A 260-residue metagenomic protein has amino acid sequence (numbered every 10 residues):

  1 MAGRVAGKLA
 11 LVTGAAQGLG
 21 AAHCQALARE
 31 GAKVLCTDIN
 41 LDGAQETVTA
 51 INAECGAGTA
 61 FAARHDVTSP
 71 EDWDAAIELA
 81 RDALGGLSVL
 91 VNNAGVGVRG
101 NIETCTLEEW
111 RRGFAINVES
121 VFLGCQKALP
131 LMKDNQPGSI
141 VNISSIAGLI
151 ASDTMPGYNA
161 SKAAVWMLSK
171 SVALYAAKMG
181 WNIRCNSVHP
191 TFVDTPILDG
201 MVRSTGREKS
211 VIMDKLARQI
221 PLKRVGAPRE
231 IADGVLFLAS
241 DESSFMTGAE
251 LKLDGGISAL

Functional and structural regions predicted by a protein language model:
G3-L35: Canonical Rossmann dinucleotide-binding motif of NAD(H)/NADP(H)-dependent dehydrogenases/reductases, specifically
R4, E103, I150, V235-L236 (+1 more regions): Short C-terminal tail/terminal secondary-structure segment of NAD(P)H-dependent dehydrogenase/reductase domains
N101-I102, T106-F114, I140, I212 (+1 more regions): Substrate-binding pocket helix/loop in short-chain dehydrogenase/reductase
C125, S161, S169: Active-site helix of classical SDR
S145: Residue(s) in the substrate-gating loop at a strand-loop-helix junction that position the organic substrate next
A177-R184, M246-G248: Short, small/polar-rich loop/turn modules that mediate ligand/substrate recognition or access, typified
S187, K209-E242, M246, G255: C-terminal helical subdomain
